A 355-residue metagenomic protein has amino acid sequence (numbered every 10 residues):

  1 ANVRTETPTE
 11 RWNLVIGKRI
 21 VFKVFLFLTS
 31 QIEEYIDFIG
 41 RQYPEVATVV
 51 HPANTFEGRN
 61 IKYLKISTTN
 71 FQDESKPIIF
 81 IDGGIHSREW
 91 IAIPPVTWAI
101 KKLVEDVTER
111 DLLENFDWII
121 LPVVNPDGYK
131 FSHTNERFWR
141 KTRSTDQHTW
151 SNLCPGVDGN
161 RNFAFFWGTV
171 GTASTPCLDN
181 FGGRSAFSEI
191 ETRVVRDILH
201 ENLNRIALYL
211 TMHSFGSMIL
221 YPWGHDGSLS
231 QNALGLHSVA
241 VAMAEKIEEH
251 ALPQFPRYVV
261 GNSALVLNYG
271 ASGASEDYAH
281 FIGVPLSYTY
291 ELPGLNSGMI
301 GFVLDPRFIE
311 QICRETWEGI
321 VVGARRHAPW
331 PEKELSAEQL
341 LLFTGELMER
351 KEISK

Functional and structural regions predicted by a protein language model:
A1-K355: M14 metallocarboxypeptidase catalytic domain recognition
